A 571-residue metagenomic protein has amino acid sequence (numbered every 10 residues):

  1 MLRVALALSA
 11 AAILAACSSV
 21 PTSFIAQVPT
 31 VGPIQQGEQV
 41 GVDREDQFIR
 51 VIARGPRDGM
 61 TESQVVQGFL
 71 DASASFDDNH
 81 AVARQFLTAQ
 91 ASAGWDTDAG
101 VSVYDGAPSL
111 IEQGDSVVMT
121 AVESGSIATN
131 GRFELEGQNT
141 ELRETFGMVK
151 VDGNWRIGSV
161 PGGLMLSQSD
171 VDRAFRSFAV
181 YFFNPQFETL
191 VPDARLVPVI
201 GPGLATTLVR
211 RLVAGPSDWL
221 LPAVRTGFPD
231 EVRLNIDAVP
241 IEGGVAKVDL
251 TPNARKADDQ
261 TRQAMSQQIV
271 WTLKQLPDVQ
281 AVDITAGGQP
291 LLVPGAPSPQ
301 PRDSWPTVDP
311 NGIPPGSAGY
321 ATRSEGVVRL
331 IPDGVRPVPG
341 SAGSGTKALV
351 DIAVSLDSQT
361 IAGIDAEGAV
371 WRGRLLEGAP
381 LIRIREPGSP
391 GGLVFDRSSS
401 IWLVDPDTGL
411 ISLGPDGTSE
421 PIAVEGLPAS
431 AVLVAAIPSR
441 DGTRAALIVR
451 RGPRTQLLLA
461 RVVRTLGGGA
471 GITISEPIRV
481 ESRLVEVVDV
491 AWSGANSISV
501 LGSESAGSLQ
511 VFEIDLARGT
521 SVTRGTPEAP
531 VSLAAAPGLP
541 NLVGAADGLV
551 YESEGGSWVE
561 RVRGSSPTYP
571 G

Functional and structural regions predicted by a protein language model:
M1-A5: Bacterial N-terminal signal peptides that target proteins for export
L6-A7, A11-A12, S18-G571: Bimodal "functional hotspot" detector
